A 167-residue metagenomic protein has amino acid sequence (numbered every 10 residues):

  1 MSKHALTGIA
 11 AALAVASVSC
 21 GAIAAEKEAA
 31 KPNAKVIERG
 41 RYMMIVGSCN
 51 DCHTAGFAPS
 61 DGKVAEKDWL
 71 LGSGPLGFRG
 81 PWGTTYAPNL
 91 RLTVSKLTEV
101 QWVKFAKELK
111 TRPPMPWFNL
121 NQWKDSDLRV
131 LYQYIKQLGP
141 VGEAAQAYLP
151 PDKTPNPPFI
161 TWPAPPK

Functional and structural regions predicted by a protein language model:
M1-I9: Bacterial N-terminal signal peptides that target proteins for export
V15-I23: C-terminal segment of classical bacterial N-terminal signal peptides
K27-K35, V46, T54-T85, P113-K167: Flexible coil segments in periplasmic/lumen-exposed cytochrome c-class electron-transfer proteins
R41, V94, N119-L120: Structured beta->alpha junctions
R41-G47: Local sequence-structure signature of Cys/Sec-based thiol-disulfide redox active-site neighborhoods
D51: Short, cysteine/histidine-rich loop/knuckle motifs that typically chelate Zn2+
G83-W102: Peptidoglycan-targeting cell-wall enzymes and recognition modules
E99-V103, K107, D125, R129-Y132: An amphipathic alpha-helix signature
